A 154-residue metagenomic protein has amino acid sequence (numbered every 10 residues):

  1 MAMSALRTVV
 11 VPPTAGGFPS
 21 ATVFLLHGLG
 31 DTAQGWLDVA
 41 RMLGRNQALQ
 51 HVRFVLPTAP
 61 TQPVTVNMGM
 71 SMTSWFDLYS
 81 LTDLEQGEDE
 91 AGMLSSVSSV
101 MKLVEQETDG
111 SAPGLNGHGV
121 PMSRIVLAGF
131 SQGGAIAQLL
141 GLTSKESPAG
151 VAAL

Functional and structural regions predicted by a protein language model:
A2-S123: Serine-hydrolase catalytic machinery in alpha/beta-hydrolase-like enzymes
A112-L154: Primarily recognizes the serine-hydrolase "nucleophile elbow" in alpha/beta-hydrolase and SGNH/GDSL folds
